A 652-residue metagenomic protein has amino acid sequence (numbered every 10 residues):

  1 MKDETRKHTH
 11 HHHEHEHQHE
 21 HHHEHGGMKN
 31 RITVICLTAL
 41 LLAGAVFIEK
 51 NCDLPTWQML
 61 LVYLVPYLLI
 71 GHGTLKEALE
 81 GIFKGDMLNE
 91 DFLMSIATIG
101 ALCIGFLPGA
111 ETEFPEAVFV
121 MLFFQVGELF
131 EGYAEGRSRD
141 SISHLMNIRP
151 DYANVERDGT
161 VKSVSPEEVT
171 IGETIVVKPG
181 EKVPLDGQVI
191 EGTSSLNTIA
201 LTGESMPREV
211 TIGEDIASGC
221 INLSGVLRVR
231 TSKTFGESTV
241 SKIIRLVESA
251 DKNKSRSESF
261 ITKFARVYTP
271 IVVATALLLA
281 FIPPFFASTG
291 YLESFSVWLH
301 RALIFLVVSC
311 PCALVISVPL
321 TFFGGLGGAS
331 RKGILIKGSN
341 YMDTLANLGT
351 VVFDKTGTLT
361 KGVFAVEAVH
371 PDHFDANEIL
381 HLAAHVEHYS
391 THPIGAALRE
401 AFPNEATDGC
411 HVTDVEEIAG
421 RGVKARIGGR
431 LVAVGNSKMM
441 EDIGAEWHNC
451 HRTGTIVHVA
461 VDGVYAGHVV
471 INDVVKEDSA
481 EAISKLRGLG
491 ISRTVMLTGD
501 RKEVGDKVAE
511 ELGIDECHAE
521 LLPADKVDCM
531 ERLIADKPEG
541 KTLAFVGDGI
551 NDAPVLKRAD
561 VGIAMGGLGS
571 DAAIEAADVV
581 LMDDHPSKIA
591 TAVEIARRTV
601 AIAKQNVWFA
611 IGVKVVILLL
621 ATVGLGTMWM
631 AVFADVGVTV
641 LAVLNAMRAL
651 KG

Functional and structural regions predicted by a protein language model:
M1-W57, V65, T160-V161, S241 (+3 more regions): Flexible metal-binding regulatory segments at protein termini and peripheral loops
H8-H10, F92-M94, F119-P179, V210 (+5 more regions): Juxtamembrane coupling segments of multi-pass membrane pumps/enzymes
H17-L37, L75-C103, I244-L277, W298 (+4 more regions): Soluble-to-membrane junctions at the N-terminal ends of transmembrane alpha-helices in multi-pass ion-transporting
H25-Y152, K254, K263, P270 (+1 more regions): Transmembrane helix-loop-helix hairpins at the membrane interface
E90-S95, L201, C310-V386, V555 (+2 more regions): Conserved catalytic phosphorylation-site environment of P-type ATPases
H144-E237, N340-A383, R426-I427: Conserved cytosolic catalytic loops of P-type ATPases
K178, V366-R493, K502, E511-M530: P-type ATPase nucleotide-binding
G429, T455, V461-Q605, V613: Conserved ATP-binding TGD loop and adjacent catalytic N/P-domain core of P-type ATPases
